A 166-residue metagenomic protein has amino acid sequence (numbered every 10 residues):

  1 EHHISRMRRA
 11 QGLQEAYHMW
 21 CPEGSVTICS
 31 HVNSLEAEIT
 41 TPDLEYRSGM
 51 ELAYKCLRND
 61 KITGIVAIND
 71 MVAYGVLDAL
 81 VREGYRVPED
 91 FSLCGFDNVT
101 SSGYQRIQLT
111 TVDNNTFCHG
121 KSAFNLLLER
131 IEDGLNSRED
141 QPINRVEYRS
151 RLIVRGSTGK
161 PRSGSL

Functional and structural regions predicted by a protein language model:
E1-L52, V66-Y74, F96-V99, D113-S122 (+1 more regions): Hinge/beta->alpha junction and helix N-cap segments in small-molecule ligand-binding domains
L52-L166: Flexible loop/turn connectors
